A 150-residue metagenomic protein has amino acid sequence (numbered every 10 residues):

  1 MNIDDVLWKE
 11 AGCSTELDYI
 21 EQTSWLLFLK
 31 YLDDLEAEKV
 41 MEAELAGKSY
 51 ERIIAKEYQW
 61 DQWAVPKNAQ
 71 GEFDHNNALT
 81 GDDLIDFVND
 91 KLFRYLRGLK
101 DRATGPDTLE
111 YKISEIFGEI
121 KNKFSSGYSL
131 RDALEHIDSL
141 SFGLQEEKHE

Functional and structural regions predicted by a protein language model:
M1-E150: Non-catalytic, mostly N-terminal accessory regions of nucleic-acid modification and defense proteins
